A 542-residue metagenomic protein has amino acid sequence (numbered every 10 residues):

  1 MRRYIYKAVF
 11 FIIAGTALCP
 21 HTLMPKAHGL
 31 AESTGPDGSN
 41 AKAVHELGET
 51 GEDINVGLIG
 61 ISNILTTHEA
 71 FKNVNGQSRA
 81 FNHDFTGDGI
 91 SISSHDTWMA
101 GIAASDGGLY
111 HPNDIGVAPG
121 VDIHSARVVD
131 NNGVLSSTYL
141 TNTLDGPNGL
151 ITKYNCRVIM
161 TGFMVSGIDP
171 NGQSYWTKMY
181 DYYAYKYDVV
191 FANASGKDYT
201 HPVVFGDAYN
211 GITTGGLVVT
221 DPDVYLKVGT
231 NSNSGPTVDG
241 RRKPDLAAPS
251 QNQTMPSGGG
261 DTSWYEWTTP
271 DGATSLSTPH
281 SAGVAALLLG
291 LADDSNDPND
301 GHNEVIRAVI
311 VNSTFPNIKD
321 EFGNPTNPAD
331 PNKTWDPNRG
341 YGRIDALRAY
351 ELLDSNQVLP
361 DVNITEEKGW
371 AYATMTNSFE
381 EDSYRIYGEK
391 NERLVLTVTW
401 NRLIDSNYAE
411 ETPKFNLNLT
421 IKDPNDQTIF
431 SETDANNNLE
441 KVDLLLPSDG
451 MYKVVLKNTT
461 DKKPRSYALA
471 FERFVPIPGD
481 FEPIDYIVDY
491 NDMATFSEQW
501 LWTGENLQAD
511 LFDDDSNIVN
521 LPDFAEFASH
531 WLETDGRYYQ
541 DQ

Functional and structural regions predicted by a protein language model:
M24, H28-T34, N40-T138, Y154-I159 (+7 more regions): Subtilisin-like serine protease catalytic core
L30-S33, R157-M160, G290-R385, E389-K390 (+2 more regions): C-terminal subdomain of the subtilisin-like protease fold in secreted/lumenal serine endopeptidases
I59, F71, G76, V219-P279 (+1 more regions): Catalytic-core environment of secreted peptidases
F81, F85, L469, R473-Q542: Cellulosome-associated attachment modules in secreted, modular CAZymes
V128-V129, V204, S250-A329: Hydrolase catalytic cores
P147-Q173, N193-S195, T399: Short acidic, glycine-rich surface-loop motifs adjacent to enzyme active sites
H302-R307, V358-P360, D382-Y384, E410-P413 (+2 more regions): C-terminal edge strands of extracellular/lumenal beta-sandwich accessory domains
Y372-T376, E381-E411, L419, Y452-K457: Hydrophobic beta-strand segments within beta-rich accessory/binding domains
